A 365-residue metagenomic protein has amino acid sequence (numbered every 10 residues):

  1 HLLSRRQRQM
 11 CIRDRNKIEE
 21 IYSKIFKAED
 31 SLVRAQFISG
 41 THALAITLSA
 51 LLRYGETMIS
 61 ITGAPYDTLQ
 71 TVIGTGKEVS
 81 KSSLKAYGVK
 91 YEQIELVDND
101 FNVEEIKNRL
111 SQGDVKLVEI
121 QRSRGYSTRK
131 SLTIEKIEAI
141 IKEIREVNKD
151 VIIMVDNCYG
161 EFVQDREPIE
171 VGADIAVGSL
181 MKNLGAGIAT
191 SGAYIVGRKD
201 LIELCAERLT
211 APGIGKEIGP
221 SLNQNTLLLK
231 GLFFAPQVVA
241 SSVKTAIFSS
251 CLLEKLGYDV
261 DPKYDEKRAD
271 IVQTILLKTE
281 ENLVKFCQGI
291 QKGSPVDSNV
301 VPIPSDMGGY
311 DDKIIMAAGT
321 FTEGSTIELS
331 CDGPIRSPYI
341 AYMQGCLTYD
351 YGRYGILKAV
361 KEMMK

Functional and structural regions predicted by a protein language model:
H1-S4, R8, I12: Single conserved hydrophobic/aromatic residue that forms the stacking wall/gate of nucleotide- or nucleobase-binding
Q7-Q9, E19, L32-A35: Flexible, gly/proline-biased loop segments at the beginnings of proteins or at boundaries between secondary-structure
R13-K24, Q164-V171: Acidic-glycine-rich active-site phosphate/pyrophosphate-binding loop
S23-T47: Short loop-beta-helix segment that forms the pyridoxal 5′-phosphate
D30-L32, E56-I59, K116-L117, D150-I153 (+6 more regions): Structural motif
I38-A240, K244, L253, G257-D261 (+1 more regions): Conserved PLP-enzyme active-site core in the AAT-like
E254-M364: Conserved C-terminal alpha-helix-loop-beta "cap" of PLP-dependent enzymes that closes/shapes the active-site mouth
